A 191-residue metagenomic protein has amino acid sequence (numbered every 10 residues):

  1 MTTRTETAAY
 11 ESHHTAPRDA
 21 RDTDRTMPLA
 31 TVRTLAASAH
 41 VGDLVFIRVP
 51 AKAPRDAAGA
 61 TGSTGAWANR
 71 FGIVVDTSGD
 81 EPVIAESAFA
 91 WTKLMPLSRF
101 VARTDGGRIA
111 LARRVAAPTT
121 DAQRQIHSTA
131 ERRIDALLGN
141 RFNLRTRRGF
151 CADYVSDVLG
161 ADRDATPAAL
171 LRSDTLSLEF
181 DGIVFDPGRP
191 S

Functional and structural regions predicted by a protein language model:
T2-G79: N-terminal accessory segments that precede or flank the first globular/catalytic domain
T5-S12, F142-S191: Activation targets extended, charge/polar-rich intrinsically disordered C-terminal tails
T7, D24-T26, V32, L94 (+3 more regions): Generic N-terminal initiation segments characterized by hydrophobic and/or small/turn-forming residues
T15, A20-T23, L44, T77 (+5 more regions): Short linear motifs in intrinsically disordered/low-complexity regions
S38, R124-S128, R133, F185-P190: Short secondary-structure transition/capping segments
I47-R113, N140-G149: Glycine-rich catalytic cores of cysteine/serine-nucleophile enzymes that process amide/ester linkages in cell-envelope
P54-A57, G107-A168: Active-site nucleophile-His-acid catalytic modules used for acyl/amide transfer and hydrolysis across diverse enzymes
